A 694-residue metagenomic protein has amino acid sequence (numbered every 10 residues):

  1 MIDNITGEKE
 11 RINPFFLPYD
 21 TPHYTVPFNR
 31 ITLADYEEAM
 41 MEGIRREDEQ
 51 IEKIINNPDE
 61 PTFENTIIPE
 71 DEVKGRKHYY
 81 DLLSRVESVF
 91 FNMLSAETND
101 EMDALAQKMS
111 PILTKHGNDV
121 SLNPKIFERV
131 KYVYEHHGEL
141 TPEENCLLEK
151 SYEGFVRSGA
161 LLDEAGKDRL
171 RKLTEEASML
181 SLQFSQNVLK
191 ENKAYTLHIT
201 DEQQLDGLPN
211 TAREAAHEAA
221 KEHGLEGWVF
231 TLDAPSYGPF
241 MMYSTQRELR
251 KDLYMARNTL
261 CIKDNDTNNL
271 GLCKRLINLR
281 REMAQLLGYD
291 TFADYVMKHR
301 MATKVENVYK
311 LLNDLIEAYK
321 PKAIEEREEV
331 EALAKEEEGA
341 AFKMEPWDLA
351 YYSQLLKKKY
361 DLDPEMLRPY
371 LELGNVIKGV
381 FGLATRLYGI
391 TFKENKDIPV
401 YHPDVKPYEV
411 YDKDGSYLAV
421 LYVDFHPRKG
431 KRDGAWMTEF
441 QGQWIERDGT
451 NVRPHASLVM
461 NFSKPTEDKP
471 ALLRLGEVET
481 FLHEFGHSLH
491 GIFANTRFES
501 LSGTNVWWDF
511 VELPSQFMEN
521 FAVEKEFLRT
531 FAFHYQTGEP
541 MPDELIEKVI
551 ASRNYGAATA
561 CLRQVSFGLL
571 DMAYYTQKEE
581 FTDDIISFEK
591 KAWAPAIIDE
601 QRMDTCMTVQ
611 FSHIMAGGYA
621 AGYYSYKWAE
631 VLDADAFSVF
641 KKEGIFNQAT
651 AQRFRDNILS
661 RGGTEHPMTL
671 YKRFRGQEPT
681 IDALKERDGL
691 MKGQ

Functional and structural regions predicted by a protein language model:
I2-L208, F640: N-terminal helix-rich structural modules
D3-E38, E42, V229, N375 (+8 more regions): C-terminal, non-catalytic "cap/extension" segments appended to globular domains
D20-D35, S88-M109, V130-K172, V229-G271 (+6 more regions): Short His/Asp/Glu-rich catalytic/ion-coordination signatures at enzyme active sites or charged loops
R45, E49, K53-F63, L82-A96 (+23 more regions): Intrinsically disordered or highly flexible coil/loop and linker segments, enriched in small and charged/polar residues
H78-N92, E149, E153, M255 (+3 more regions): Short, hydrophobic/amphipathic alpha-helical patches that form generic packing surfaces within helical domains
E143, L147-E149, Q186, K190-T231 (+9 more regions): Active-site-proximal, well-structured secondary-structure segments within enzyme catalytic domains
S463-L482: Short pre-active-site segment immediately N-terminal to the catalytic Zn-binding motif
